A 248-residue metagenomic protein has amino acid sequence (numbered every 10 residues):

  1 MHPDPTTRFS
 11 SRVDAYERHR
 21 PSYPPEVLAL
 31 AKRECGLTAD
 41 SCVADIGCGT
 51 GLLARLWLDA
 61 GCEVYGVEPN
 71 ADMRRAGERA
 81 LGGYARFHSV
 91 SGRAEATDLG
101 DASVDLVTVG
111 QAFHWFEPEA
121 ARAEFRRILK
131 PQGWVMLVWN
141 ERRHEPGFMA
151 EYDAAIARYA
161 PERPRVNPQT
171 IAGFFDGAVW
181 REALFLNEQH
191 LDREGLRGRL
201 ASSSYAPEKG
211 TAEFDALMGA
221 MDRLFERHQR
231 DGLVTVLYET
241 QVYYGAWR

Functional and structural regions predicted by a protein language model:
M1-T38: Conserved class I S-adenosyl-L-methionine
G36-C42, G100: Short helix-loop-beta connector
C42-A44, T50-A96: Class I SAM-dependent methyltransferase SAM/SAH-binding core
T50, Q169-R248: Conserved Class I S-adenosyl-L-methionine
E95-L106: A short acidic, Gly/Pro-enriched loop at the edge of an enzyme's catalytic core that lines a small-molecule cofactor
V109-G110, V138: Residues lining the SAM
F116-E124: A short, conserved alpha-helix within the catalytic core of class I
A123-L191: Conserved catalytic/acceptor-binding region of the Class I
